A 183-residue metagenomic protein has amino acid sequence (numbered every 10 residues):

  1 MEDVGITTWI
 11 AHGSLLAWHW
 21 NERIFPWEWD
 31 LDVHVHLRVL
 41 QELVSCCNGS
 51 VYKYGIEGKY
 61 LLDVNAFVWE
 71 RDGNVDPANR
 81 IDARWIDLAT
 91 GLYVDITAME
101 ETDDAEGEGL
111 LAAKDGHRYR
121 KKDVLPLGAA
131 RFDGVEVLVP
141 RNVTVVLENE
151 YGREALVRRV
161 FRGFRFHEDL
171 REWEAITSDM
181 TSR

Functional and structural regions predicted by a protein language model:
E2-T7, R23-W27, L37, Q41-R183: The feature captures the alpha-helical scaffold/lid subdomain characteristic of nucleotidyltransferase
G5-W20: Short gly/ser-rich loop at a beta-strand->alpha-helix junction or flexible surface loop bordering the NTP-binding
